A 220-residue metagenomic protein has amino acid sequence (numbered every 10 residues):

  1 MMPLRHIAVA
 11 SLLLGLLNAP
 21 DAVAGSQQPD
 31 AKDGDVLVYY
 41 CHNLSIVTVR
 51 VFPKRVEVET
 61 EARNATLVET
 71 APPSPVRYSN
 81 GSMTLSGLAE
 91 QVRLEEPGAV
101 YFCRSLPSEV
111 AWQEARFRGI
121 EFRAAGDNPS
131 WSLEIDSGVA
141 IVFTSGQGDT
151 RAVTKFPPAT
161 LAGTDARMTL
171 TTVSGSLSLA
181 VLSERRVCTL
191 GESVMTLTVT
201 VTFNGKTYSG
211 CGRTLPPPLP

Functional and structural regions predicted by a protein language model:
M1-V9: Bacterial N-terminal signal peptides that target proteins for export
V9-N18: Bacterial N-terminal signal peptides
P20-A24: Sec/Tat signal peptide C-region and signal peptidase I cleavage site
G25-P220: Cysteine-centric segments in proteins
